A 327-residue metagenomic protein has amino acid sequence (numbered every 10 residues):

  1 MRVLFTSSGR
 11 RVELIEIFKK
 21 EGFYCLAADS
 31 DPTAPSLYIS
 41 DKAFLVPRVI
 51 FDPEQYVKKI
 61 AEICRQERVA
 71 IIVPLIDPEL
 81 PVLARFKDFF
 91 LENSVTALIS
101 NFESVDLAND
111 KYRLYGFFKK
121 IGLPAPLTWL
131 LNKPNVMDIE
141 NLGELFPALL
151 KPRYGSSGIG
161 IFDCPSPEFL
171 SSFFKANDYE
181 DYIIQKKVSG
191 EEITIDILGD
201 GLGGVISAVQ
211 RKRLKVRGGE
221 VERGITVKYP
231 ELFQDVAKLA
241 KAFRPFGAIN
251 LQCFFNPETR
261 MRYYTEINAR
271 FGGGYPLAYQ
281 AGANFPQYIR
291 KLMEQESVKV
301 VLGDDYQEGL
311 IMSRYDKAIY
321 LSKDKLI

Functional and structural regions predicted by a protein language model:
M1-L98: ATP-binding N-terminal substructure of ATP-dependent carboxylate-amine bond-forming enzymes
T6, F44, E67, K228-I327: ATP-dependent carboxylate activation and anion-phosphoryl transfer catalytic cores that bind Mg-ATP to form
P35-I39, P53-K58, S100, D106-D110 (+2 more regions): Short, charged, surface-exposed secondary-structure boundary motifs
V105-S189, G201-G204, P230: Active-site nucleotide/adenylate-binding loops and adjacent lid/helix of ATP-dependent enzymes
P165-R244, F254-Y263: Phosphate-binding site of ATP-dependent enzymes
